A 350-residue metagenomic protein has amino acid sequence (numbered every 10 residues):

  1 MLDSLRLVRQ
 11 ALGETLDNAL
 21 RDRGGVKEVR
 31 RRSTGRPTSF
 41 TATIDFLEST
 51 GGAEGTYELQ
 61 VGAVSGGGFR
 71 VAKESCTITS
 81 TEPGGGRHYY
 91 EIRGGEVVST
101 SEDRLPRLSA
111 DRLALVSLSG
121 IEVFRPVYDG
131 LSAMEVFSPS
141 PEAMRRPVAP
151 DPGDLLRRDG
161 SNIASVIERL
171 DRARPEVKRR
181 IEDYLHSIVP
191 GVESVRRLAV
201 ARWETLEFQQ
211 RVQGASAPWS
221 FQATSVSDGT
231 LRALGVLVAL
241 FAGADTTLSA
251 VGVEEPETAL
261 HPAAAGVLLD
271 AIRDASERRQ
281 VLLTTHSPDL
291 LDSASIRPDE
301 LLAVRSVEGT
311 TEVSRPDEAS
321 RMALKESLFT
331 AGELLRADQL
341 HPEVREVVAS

Functional and structural regions predicted by a protein language model:
L2-R70: Conserved P-loop NTP-binding catalytic core
S33-G35, T50, F241-T246, R273-E277 (+1 more regions): Conserved catalytic network of the ASCE P-loop NTPase/AAA+ motor domain
I44-T50, I78-T81, Q210-G214, S306: Short acidic, glycine-rich loop/turn motifs
S49-R196: Electropositive, glycine-dotted interaction segments that contact anionic polymers or phosphate-rich ligands
V189, E193-A215, A223: Pre-Walker A segment
Q210-S216, Q222-V253, A263-V267, A271 (+1 more regions): GG-anchored amphipathic helix commonly corresponding to the ABC/SMC/Rad50 NBD signature/C-loop
E255-L260, L290: ABC ATPase nucleotide-binding domain "signature" loop
V267-S350: C-terminal lobe/lid and adjacent interdomain/linker elements of RecA-like ASCE P-loop ATPase modules
